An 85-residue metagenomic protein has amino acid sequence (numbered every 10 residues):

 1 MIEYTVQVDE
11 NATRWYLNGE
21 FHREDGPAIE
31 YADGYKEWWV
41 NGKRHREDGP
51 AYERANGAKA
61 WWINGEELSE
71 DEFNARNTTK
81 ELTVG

Functional and structural regions predicted by a protein language model:
M1-G85: Glycine/tyrosine- and acidic-biased, solvent-exposed loop/turn segments at the edges of beta-strands
